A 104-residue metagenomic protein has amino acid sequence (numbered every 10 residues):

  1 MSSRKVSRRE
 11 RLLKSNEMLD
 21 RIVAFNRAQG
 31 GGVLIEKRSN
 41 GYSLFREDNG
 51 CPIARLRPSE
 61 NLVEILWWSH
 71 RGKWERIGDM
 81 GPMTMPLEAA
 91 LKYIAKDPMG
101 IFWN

Functional and structural regions predicted by a protein language model:
M1-D48: Negatively charged, low-complexity tracts enriched in Asp/Glu with abundant Ser/Thr
M1-E10, K14, S69-N104: Mixed-charge, Lys/Arg-enriched low-complexity segments
M18, P52, P86-L87: Amphipathic alpha-helical interface surfaces
V33, S59, V63-W67, D79 (+1 more regions): Broad hydrophobic/π-residue packing in well-ordered secondary structure
L34-I35, I53, W74: Generic preference for hydrophobic/aromatic residues in regular secondary structure cores
G41, F45-S69: Short, conserved beta-strand/beta-arch hydrophobic-aromatic motifs that form part of recognition grooves or interface
